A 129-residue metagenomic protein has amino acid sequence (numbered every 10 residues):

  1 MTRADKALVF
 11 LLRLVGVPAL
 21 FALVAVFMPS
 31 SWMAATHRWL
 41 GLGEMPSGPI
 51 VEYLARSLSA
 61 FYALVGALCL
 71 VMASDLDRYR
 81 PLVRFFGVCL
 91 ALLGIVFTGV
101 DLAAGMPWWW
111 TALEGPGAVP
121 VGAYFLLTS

Functional and structural regions predicted by a protein language model:
M1-A22: Cytosolic juxtamembrane helix and N-cap/initiation of the first transmembrane helix
P18-L54, S59: Hydrophobic transmembrane helix segments
F21, P49-V71, V88-L92: Core segments of alpha-helical transmembrane spans in multipass integral membrane proteins
M28, M72-D75, G99-A103, L127-T128: Helix-loop junctions at the membrane-solvent interface of multi-pass transporters, primarily the C-terminal
L64, A112-P120: Membrane-embedded alpha-helical segments of multi-pass membrane proteins, especially the transmembrane helices
G66-L82: Juxtamembrane helix-break-helix junctions at the cytosolic face of small multi-pass alpha-helical membrane proteins
I95-A112: Membrane-helix boundary connector in multi-pass membrane proteins
V119-S129: Membrane-water interface at the C-terminal end of transmembrane alpha helices
